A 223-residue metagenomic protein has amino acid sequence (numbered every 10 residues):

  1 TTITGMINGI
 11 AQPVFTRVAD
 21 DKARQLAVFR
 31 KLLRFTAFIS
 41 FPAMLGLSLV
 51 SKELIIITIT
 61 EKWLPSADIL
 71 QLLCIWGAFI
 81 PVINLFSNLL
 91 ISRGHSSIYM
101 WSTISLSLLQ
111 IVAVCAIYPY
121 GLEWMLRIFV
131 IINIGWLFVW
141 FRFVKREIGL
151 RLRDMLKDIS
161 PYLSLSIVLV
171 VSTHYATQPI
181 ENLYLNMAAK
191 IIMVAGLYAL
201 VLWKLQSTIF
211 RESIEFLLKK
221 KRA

Functional and structural regions predicted by a protein language model:
T1-S40, S87-S92: Helix-loop junctions and terminal segments of transmembrane helices in multi-pass membrane transport/translocation
G5-N8, D68-R146, K190-A195: Short runs within selected transmembrane alpha-helices of multi-pass transporters and secretion channels
I10, V14, A19-A27, R142-P161 (+1 more regions): Interhelical loop/hinge segments that connect adjacent transmembrane helices in multipass membrane
P13-R17, K52-K62, I180, Q206: Helix-terminus/linker motif at the lipid-water interface of multi-pass membrane proteins
F29-P81, I111-V112, A116-Y118, I167-V170: Alpha-helical transmembrane segments of multi-pass membrane transport and lipid-handling proteins
K31, P65-I69, G121, M125 (+5 more regions): Residue-level signature of transmembrane alpha-helical entry/exit and packing/kink sites in multi-pass membrane
T103-Q110, I159-H174: Hydrophobic membrane-spanning alpha-helices of multi-pass integral membrane proteins
K145, L150-L152, S172-A223: Membrane-proximal transmembrane or re-entrant/amphipathic helices at the cytosolic face
